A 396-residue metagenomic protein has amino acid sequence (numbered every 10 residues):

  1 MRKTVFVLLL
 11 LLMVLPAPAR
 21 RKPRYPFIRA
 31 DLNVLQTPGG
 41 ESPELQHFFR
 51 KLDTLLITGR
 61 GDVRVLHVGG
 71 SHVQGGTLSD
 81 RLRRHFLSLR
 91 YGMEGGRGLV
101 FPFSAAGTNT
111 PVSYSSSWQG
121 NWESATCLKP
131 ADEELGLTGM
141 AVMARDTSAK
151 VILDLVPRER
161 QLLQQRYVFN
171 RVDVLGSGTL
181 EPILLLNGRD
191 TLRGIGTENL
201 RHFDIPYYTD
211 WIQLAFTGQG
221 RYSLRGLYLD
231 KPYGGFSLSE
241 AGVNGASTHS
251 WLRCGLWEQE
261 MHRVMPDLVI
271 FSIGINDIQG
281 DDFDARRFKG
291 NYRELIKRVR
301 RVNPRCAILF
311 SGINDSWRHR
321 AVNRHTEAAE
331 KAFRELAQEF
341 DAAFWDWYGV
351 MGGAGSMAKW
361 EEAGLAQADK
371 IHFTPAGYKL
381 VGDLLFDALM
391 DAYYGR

Functional and structural regions predicted by a protein language model:
M1-T4: Positively charged n-region of N-terminal signal peptides that target proteins for export
L9-P18: Hydrophobic h-region of N-terminal signal peptides that target proteins for export in Gram-negative bacteria
A19-L52, G178: Short glycine- and acidic-rich boundary segments immediately preceding or forming the N-terminal edge of structured
G40-L55, W251-H262, G290-R298, E327-K331: Alpha-helical scaffolding within the catalytic cores of extracellular/periplasmic polymer-degrading hydrolases
Q74-T179, L184-L185, I195-G290, H372: Conserved SGNH/GDSL esterase-like catalytic core that processes O-acyl groups on lipids and polysaccharides
I270-N276, K297-E330, D346: Active-site segments of SGNH/GDSL-like serine hydrolases that catalyze O-acetyl group transfer/hydrolysis on lipids
D315-R396: Catalytic His-Asp segment of secreted/periplasmic serine-dependent ester chemistry enzymes
